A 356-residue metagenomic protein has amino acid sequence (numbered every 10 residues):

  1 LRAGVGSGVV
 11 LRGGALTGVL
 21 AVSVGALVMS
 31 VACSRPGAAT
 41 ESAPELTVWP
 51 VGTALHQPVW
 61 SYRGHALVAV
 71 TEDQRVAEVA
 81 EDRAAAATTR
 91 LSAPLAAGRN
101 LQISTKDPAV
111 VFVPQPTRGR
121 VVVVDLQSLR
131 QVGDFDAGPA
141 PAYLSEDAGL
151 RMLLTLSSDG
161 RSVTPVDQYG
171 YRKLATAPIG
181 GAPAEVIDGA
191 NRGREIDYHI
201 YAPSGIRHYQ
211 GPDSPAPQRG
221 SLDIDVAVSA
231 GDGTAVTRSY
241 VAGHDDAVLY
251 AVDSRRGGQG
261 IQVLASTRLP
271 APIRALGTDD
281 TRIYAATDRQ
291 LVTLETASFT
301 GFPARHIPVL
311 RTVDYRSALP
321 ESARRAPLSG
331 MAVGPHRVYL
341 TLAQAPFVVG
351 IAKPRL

Functional and structural regions predicted by a protein language model:
L1-A39: Secretory targeting and sorting signals
L27, V31-L356: Predominantly soluble domains enriched in secretory-pathway, periplasmic, or organellar proteins
